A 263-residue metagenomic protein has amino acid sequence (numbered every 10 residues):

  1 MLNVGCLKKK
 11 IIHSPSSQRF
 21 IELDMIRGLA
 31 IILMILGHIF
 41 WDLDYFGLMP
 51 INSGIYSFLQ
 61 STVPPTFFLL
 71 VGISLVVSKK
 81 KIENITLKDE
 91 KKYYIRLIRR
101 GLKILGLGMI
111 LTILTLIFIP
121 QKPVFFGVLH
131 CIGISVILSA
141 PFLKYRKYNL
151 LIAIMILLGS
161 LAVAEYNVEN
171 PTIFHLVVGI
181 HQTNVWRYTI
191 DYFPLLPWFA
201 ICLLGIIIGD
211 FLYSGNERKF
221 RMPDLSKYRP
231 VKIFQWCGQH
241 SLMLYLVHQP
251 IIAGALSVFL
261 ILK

Functional and structural regions predicted by a protein language model:
M1-K263: Alpha-helical transmembrane segments and their immediate juxtamembrane cytosolic regions
